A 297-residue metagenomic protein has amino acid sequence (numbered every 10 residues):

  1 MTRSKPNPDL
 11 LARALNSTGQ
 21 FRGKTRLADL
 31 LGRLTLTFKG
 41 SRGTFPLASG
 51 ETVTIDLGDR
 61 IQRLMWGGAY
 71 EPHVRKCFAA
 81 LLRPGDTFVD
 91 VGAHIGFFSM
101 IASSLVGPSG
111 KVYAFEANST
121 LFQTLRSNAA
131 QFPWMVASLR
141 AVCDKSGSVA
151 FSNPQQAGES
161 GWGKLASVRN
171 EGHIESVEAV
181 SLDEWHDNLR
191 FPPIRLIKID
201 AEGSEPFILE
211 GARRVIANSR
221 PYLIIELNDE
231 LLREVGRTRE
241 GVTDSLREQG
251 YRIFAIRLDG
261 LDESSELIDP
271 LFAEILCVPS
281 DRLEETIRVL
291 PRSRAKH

Functional and structural regions predicted by a protein language model:
M1-H297: Phosphate/nucleotide-binding beta-alpha loop and adjacent structural elements of enzyme active sites
